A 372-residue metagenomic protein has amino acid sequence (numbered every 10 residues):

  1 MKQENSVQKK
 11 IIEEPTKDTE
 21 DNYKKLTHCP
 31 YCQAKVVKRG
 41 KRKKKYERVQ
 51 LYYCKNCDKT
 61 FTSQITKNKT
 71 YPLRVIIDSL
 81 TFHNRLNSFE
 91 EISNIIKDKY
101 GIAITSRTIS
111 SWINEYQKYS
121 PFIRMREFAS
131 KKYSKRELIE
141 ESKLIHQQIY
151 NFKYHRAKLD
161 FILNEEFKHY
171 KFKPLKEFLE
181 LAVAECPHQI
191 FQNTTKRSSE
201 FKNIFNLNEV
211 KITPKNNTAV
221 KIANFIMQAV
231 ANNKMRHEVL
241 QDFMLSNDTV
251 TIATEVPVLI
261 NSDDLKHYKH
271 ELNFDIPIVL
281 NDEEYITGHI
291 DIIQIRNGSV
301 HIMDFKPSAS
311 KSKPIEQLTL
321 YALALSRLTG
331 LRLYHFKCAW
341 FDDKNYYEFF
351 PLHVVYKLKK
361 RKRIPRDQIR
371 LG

Functional and structural regions predicted by a protein language model:
P15-L26, K43-R48: Short, flexible, mixed-charge glycine/proline-rich loop motifs that serve as phosphate/nucleic-acid-contacting
C29-C32, C54: Short cysteine-rich clusters marking metal-coordination/redox-active sites
K43-T81: Basic, short loop/linker segments at the boundary and entry of helix-turn-helix/winged-helix-like folds
R85-K97: Short, charged amphipathic recognition helices of the HTH superfamily and cognate SANT/SANTA-like modules
K97-S111: Short, basic interhelical loop/turn and adjoining N-cap of the next helix at nucleic-acid- or acidic-partner-contacting
W112-F128: Short, basic alpha-helical nucleic acid-contact segments in DNA-binding proteins and DNA transaction factors
E127-P277, T287: Nuclease catalytic cores
D282-K357: Nucleic-acid nuclease catalytic cores
